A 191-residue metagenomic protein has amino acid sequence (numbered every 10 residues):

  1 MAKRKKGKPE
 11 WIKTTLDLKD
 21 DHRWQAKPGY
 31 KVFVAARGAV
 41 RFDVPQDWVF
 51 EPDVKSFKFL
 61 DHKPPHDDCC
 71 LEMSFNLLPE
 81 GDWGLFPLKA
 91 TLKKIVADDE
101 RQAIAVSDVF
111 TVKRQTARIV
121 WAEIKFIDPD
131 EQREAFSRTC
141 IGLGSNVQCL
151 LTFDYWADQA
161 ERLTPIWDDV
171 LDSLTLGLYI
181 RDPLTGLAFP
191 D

Functional and structural regions predicted by a protein language model:
M1-F86, K93-A117, W121, I127-A135 (+1 more regions): N-terminal targeting sequences that direct proteins away from the cytosol to non-cytosolic compartments
R138-T139: Conserved, surface-exposed functional patches that form binding/active-site neighborhoods
